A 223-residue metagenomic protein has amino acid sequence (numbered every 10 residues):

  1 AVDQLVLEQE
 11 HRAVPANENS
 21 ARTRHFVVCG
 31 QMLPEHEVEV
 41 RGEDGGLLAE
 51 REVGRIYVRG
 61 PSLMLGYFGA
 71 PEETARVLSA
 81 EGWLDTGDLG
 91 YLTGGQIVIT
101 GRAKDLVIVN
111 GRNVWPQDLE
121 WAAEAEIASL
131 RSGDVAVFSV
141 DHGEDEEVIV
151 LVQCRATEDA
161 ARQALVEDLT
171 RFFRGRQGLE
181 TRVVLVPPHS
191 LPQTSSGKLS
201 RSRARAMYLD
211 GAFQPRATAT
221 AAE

Functional and structural regions predicted by a protein language model:
A1-Q96, K104-L106: Conserved AMP-binding/adenylate-forming
H36, G54, E146-V148, S195: Change "...and in nucleic-acid phosphodiester-cleaving endonucleases..." to "...and in nucleic-acid processing enzymes
G46, Q96-V98, R112, K198 (+1 more regions): Residue-level signal for well-ordered, solvent-exposed loop/turn and beta-edge residues enriched in charged/polar side
A49-E50, G66-Y67, I108, Q117 (+3 more regions): Short helix/loop capping segments that flank catalytic or ligand/cofactor-binding pockets
G60, L65-G66, R76, G87-Q177: AMP-binding/adenylate-forming catalytic core of the ANL superfamily
F68-G69, A161, S195-S196: Short conserved micro-motifs at the rims of enzyme active sites and ligand-binding pockets
D134, F138-S139, I149-V150, T170-A222: Conserved C-terminal "lid"/linker of ANL adenylate-forming enzymes
